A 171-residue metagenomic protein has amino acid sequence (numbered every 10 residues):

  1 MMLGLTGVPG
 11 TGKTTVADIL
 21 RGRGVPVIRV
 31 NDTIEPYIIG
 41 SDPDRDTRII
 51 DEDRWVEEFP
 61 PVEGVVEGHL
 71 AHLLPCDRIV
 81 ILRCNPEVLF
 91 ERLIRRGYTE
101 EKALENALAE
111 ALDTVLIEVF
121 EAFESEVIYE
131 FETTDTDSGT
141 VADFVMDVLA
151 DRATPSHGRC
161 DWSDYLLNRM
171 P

Functional and structural regions predicted by a protein language model:
L5: Hydrophobic anchor at the beta1->P-loop junction of P-loop NTPases
V8: P-loop (Walker A) phosphate-binding loop of NTP-binding proteins
T11: ATP-binding Walker
T14: Walker A/P-loop
R23-L74, R159-D161, L166: ATP-dependent small-molecule kinase phosphotransfer cores that center on conserved nucleotide phosphate-binding segments
G64, I79-I81: Short, well-ordered beta-strand core segments
C84-Y129, D135, L149-A150: A glycine- and Lys/Arg-enriched "phosphate-lid" helix/loop adjacent to the NTP-binding pocket of small-molecule kinases
E121-P171: NTP-dependent small-molecule kinase module
